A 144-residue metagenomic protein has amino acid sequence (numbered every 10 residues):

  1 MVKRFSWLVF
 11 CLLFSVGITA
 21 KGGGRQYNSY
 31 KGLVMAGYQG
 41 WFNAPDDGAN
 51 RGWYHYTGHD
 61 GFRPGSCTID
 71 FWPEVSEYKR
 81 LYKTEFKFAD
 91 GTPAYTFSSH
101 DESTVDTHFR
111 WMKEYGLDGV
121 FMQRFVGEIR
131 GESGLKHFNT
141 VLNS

Functional and structural regions predicted by a protein language model:
M1-K3, A20-G22: Secreted/periplasmic carbohydrate-active enzymes, especially glycoside hydrolases
K3-F10: Sec-dependent signal peptide recognition, specifically the positively charged N-region followed immediately by
C11-T19: Hydrophobic h-region of N-terminal signal peptides that target proteins for export in Gram-negative bacteria
G23-S144: Glycan-processing catalytic domains of CAZymes
